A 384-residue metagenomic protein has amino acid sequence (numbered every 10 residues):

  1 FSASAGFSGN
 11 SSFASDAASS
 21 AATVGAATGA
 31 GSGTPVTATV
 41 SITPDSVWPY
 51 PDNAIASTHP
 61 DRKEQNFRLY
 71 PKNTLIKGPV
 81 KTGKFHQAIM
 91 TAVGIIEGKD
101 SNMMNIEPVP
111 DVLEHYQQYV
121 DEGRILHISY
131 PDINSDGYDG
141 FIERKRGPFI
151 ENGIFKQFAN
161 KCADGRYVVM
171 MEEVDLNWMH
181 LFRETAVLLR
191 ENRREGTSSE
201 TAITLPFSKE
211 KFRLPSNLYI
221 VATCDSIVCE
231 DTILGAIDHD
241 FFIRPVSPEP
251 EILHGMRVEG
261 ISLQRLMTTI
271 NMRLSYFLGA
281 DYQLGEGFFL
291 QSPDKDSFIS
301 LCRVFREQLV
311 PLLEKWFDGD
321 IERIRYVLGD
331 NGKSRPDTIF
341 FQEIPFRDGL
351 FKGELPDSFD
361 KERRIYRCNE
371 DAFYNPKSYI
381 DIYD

Functional and structural regions predicted by a protein language model:
F1-F7, S11-D384: C-terminal regulatory/interaction module of P-loop NTP-utilizing enzymes
